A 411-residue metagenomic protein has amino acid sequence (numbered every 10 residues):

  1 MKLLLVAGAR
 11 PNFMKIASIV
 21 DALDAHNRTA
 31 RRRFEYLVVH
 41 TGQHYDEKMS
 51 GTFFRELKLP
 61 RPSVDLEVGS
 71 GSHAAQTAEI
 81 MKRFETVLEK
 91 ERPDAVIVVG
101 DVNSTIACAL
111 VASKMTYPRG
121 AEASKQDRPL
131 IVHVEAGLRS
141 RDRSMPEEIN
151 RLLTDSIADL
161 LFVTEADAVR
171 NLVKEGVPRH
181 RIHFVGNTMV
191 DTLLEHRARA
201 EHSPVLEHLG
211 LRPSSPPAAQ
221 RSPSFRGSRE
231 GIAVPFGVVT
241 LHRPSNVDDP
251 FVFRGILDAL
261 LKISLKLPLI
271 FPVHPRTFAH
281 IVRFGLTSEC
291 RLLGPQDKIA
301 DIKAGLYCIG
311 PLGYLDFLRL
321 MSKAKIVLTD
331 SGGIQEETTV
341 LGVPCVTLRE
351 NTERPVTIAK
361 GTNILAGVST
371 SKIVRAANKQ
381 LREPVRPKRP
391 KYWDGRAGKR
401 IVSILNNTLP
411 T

Functional and structural regions predicted by a protein language model:
M1-L4, P235: Extreme N-terminal starter segment of soluble prokaryotic enzymes
L4-A7, N12-A30, F53, D65-R179: Active-site and donor-binding regions of nucleotide-sugar-utilizing enzymes
A25-L37, P129, L265-L269: A generic structural motif
Q43, G51, E201-A218, F225 (+1 more regions): Donor-nucleotide binding loops and adjacent catalytic segments primarily of GT-B fold Leloir glycosyltransferases
H44-K48, E67, I157-A219, P223 (+2 more regions): A nucleotide-sugar donor-handling region in carbohydrate enzymes
F54, I364-T411: Leloir-type glycosyltransferase catalytic cores
V87-D94, I232, K323, T408: Glycine-rich phosphate-binding loop signature in dinucleotide/nucleotide-binding domains
V98-V99, L161, F317-T357: A donor-sugar binding/catalytic signature common to diverse glycosyltransferases and related nucleotide-sugar
